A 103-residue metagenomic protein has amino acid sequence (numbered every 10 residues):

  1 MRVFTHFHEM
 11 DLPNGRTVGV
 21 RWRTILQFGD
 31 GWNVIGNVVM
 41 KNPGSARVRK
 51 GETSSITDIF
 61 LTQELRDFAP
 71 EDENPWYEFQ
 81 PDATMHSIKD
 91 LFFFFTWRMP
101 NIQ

Functional and structural regions predicted by a protein language model:
M1-Y77: Active-site and ligand/interface coordination hotspots across diverse enzymes and nucleic-acid-associated assemblies
V20-W32, A83-P100: Short amphipathic alpha-helices and their capping/turn segments at secondary-structure boundaries
W76-T84: Generic, well-ordered alpha-helical segments
Q103: Active-site-proximal segments of catalytic enzyme domains that coordinate small-molecule cofactors or metal ions
